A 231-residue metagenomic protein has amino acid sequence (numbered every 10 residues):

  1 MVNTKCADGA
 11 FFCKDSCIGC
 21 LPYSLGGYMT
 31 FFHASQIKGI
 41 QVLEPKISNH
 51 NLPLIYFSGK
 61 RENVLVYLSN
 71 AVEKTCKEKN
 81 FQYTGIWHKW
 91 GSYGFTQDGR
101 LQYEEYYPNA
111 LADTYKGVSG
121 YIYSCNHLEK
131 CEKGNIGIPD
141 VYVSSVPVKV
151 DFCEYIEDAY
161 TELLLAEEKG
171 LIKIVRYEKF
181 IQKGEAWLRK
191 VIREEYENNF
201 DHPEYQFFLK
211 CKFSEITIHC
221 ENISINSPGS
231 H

Functional and structural regions predicted by a protein language model:
M1-V2, I18: Short hydrophobic transmembrane-like helices used for membrane targeting/insertion
T4-A7: Short hydrophobic alpha-helical segments enriched in small aliphatic residues
C13, C17-L52, S69-N70: ADP-ribose/NAD+-binding catalytic cleft of ART/PARP-like enzymes
G27-T30, N51-I55, R61, E78 (+1 more regions): Short, surface-exposed beta-edge/turn micro-motifs
H33-G39, G59, C125-K130: Short, flexible beta-strand-to-coil junctions
I37, L52-C76, T84, W90: Extended cationic-aromatic binding surfaces that line active-site or macromolecule-binding grooves and engage
Q41-V42, L65-Y67, E132-G134: Short helix/loop capping segments that flank catalytic or ligand/cofactor-binding pockets
A71-H231: Conserved NAD+-utilizing ADP-ribose enzyme module
